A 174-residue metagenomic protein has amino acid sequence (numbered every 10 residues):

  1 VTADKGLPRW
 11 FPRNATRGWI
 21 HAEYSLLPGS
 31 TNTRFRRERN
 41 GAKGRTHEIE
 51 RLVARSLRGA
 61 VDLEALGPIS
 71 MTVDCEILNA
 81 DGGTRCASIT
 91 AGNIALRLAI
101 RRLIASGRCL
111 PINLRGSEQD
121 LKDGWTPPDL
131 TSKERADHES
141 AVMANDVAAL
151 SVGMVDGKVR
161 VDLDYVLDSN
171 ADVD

Functional and structural regions predicted by a protein language model:
V1-D174: Polyanion-binding surfaces on beta-sheet-dominated domains and ring/shell assemblies
